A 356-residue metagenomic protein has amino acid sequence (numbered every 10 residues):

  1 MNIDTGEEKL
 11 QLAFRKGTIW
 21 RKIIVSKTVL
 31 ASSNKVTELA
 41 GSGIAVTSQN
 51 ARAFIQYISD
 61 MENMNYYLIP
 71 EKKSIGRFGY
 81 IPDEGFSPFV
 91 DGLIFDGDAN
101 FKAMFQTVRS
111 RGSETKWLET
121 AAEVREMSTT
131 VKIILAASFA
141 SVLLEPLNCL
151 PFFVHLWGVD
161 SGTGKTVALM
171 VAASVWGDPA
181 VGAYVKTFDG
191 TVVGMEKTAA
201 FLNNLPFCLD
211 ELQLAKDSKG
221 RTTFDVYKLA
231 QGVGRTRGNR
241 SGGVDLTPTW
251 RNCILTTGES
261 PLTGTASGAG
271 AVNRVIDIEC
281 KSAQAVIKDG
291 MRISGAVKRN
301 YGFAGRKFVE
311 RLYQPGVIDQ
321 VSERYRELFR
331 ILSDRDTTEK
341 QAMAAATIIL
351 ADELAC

Functional and structural regions predicted by a protein language model:
M1-E126, K197-T198, L202: Conserved glycine-centered beta->alpha loop in an early N-terminal alpha/beta scaffold
L93-V181: P-loop NTPase catalytic core of nucleic-acid-dependent motor ATPases
V131-P146, V154-H155, T166-S174, V193-A199 (+3 more regions): Contiguous, well-ordered alpha-helical segments that form the cores/surfaces of helical PPI scaffolds
V167-G220: AAA+/P-loop NTPase substrate/partner-engagement loops
A200-L202, N239-T256, A271: AAA+/SF3 P-loop NTPase mechanochemical coupling elements
E211, R251-P261, E279-S282: A short beta-strand-to-loop transition that corresponds to the Sensor-1 phosphate-sensing loop of AAA+ P-loop ATPases
T223-R237: Conserved catalytic/switch belt of AAA+ P-loop NTPases
P248-W250, A266-C356: Phosphate-sensing "switch" segment of ASCE/P-loop ATPases
